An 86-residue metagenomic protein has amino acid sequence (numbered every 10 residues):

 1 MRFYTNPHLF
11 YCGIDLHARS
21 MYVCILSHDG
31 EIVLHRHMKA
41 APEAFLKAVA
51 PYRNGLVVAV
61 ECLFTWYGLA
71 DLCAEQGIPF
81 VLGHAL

Functional and structural regions predicted by a protein language model:
M1-L86: Phosphate- and other anionic-substrate recognition elements at nucleic-acid/protein interfaces
